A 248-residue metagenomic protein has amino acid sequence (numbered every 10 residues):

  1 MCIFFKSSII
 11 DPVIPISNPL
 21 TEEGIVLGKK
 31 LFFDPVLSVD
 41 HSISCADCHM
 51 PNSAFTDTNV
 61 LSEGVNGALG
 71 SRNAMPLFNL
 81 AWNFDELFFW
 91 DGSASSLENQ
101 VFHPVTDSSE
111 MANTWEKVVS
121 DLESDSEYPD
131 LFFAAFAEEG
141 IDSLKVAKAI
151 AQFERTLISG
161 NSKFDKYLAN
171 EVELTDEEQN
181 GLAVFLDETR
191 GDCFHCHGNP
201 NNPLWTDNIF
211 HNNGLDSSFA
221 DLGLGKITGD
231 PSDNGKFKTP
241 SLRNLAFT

Functional and structural regions predicted by a protein language model:
C2-H103, D165-T248: Short glycine/threonine-rich turn/loop motifs
I14-S17, D34, T106-D107, E116-V119 (+1 more regions): Second-shell loop/turn segments in exported
H41-S44, N73, S93, T114 (+3 more regions): Generic hydrophobic, aliphatic-rich segments that mediate packing or membrane embedding
W90, M111, D121, E139 (+3 more regions): Short capping loops/turns at secondary-structure boundaries
L97, V105-N113: Mobile amphipathic helical/loop "lid" adjacent to a hydrophobic cofactor/ligand pocket
E110, Y128, T156-K163, Y167 (+1 more regions): Short His/Asp/Glu-rich catalytic/ion-coordination signatures at enzyme active sites or charged loops
W115-A134, E138-G160: C-terminal capping alpha-helices of c-type cytochrome domains
